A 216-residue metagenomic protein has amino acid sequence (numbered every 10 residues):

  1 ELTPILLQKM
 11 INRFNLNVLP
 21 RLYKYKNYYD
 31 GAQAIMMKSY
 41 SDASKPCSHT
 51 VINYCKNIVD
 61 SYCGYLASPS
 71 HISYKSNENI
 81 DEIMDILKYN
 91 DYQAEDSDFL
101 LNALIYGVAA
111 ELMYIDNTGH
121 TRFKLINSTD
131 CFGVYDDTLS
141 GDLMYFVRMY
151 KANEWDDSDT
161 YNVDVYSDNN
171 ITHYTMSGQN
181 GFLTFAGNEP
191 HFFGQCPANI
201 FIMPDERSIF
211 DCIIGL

Functional and structural regions predicted by a protein language model:
E1-I126, T138-L139: Extended, helix-rich architectural segments
I11, L100-L216: Structured, contiguous alpha/beta core segments that scaffold functional sites
